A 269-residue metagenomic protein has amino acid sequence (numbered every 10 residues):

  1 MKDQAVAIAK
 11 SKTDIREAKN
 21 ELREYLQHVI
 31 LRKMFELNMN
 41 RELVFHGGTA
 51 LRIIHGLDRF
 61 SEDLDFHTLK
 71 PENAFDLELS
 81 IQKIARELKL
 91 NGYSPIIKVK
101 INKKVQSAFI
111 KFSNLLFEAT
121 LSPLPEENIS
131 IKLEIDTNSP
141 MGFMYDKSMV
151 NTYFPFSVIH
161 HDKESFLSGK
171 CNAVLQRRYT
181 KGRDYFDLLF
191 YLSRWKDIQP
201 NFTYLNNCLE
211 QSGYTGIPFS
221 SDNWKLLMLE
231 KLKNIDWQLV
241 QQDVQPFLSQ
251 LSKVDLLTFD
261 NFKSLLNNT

Functional and structural regions predicted by a protein language model:
M1-L43, I54-L57, L69-T269: Structured mid-to-C-terminal alpha-helical surface segments
H46-T49: Glycine-rich beta-strand-to-loop/alpha-helix junction loops that act as flexible
S61: Anion-coordinating catalytic cores for phosphoryl-, nucleotidyl-, and glycosidic chemistry
